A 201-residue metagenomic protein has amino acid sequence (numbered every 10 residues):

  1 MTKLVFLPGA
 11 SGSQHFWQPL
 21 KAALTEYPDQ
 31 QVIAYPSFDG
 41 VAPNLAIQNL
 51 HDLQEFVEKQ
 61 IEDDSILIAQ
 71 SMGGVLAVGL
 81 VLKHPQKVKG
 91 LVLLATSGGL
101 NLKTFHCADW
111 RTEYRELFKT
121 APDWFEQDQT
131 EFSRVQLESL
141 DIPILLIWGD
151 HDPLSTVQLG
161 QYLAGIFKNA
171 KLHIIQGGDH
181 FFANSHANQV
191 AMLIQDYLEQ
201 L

Functional and structural regions predicted by a protein language model:
M1-A42: Conserved HGGG/HGGXW glycine-rich cap/lid loop of the alpha/beta-hydrolase fold
Q31-I66, M192: Active-site loop/oxyanion-hole signature of alpha/beta-hydrolase fold enzymes
A46, L50, L82, L91-A121: Flexible "cap/lid" loop of the alpha/beta hydrolase fold
A69-G73, A77: Gly/Ala-rich beta-loop-alpha elbow adjacent to hydrolase catalytic centers
T120-Q136: Active-site nucleophile elbow and catalytic-triad environment of alpha/beta-hydrolase enzymes
L140, L146-W148: Short beta-strand/loop motif that positions the catalytic acidic residue of the alpha/beta-hydrolase fold
H151-S155, H180: Acidic catalytic loop of the alpha/beta-hydrolase fold
G178-A187: Catalytic histidine-centered segment of alpha/beta-hydrolase-like enzymes
